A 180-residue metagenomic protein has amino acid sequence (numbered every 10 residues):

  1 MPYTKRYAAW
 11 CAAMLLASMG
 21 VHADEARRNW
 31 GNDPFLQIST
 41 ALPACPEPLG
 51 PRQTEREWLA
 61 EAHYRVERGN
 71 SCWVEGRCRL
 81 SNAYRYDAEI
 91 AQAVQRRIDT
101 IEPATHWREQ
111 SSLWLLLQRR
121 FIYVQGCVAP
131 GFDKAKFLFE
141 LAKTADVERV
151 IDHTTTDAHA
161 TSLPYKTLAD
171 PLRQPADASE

Functional and structural regions predicted by a protein language model:
P2-A13, G20-E180: N-terminal targeting leaders
